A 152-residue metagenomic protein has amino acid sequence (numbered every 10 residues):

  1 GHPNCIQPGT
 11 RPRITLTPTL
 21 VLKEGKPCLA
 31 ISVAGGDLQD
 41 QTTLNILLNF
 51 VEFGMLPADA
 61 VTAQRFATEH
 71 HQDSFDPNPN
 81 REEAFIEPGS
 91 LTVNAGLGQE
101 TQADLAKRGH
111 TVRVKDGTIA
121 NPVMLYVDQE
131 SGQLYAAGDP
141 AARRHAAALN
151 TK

Functional and structural regions predicted by a protein language model:
G1-K115: Proteins synthesized as precursors that undergo proteolytic processing into mature forms
Q99-K152: In a subset of proteins, long, contiguous C-terminal domains/tails are tracked
